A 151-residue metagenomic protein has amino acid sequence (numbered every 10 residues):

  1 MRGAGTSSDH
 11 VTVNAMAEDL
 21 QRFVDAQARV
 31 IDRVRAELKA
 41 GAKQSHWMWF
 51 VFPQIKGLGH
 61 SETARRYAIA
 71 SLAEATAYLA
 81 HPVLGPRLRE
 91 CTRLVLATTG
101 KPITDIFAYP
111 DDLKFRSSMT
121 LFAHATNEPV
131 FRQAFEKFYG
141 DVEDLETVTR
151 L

Functional and structural regions predicted by a protein language model:
G3-G5: Residue-identity detector for glycine
A17-V34: Short, conserved active-site entrance elements at the starts or edges of catalytic domains
E37-L72: Hydrophobic/aromatic-rich, well-ordered segments within soluble, folded domains that form packed cores
K43-F50, R87, D111-S118, V130-A134: Residue-level detector of well-ordered alpha-helical segments, enriched for hydrophobic/aromatic packing positions
A68-R87, V142-E146, R150: C-terminal end-helix/capping segment
A77-F122: Mid-chain, well-packed structural core segment of small domains
A125-L151: Charged phosphate-binding loop/patch that engages nucleotide di/tri-phosphates or the phosphate backbone of nucleic
